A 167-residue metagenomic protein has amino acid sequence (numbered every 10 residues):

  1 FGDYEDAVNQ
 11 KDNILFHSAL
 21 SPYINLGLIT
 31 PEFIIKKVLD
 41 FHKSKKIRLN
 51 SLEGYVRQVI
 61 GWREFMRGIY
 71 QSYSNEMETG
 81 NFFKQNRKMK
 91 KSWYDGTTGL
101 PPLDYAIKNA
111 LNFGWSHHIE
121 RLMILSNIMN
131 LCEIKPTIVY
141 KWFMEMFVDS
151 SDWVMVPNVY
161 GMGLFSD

Functional and structural regions predicted by a protein language model:
F1-G114, N130-L131, W142-S166: Catalytic cores of enzymes that engage adenine nucleotides and/or redox cofactors via long glycine-rich, Lys/Arg/His
H118-I119: Generic helix N-cap/helix-start motif at coil->alpha-helix transitions
L125-M129: Alpha-helical support elements that line or immediately flank enzyme active sites and cofactor-binding pockets
P136-T137: Structural helix-adjacent loops and short alpha-helical linkers that scaffold large soluble proteins
